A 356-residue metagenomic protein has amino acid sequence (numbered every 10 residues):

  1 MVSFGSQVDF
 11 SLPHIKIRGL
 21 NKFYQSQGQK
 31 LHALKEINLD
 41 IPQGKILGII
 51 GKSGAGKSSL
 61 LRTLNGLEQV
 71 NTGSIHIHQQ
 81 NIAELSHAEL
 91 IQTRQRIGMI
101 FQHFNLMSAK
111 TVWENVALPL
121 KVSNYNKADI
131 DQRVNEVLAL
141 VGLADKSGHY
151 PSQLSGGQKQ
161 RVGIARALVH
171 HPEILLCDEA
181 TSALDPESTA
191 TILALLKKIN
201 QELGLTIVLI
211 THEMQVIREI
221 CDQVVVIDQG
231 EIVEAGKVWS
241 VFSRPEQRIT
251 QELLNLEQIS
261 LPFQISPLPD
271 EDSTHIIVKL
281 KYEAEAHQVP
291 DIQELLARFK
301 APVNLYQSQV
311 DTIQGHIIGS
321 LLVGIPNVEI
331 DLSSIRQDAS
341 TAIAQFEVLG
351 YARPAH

Functional and structural regions predicted by a protein language model:
G28-L31, I82-G98, V122, K127 (+1 more regions): ABC ATPase NBD coupling module
N65: Helix-to-loop junction immediately C-terminal to a conserved catalytic motif
Q80-N81, A117, K121, A128-D145: Conserved ABC ATPase "signature" region
K110-A117: Short coil-to-helix segment of the ABC ATPase nucleotide-binding domain corresponding to the Q-loop/switch region
H149-S152, V169-H170: Conserved signature/switch motifs of ABC ATPase nucleotide-binding domains
I217-E219: A short, surface-exposed alpha-helical micro-motif characterized by mixed small hydrophobic and charged/polar residues
A235-G236, R244: ABC ATPase "signature
